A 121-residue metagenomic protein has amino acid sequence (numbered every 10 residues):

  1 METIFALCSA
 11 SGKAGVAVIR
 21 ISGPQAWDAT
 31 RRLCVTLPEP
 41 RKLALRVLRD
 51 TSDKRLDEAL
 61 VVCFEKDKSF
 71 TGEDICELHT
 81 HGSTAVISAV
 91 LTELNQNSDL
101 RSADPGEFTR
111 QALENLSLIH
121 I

Functional and structural regions predicted by a protein language model:
M1-I119: A glycine-rich (often HGG/GG-containing) alpha/beta subdomain
